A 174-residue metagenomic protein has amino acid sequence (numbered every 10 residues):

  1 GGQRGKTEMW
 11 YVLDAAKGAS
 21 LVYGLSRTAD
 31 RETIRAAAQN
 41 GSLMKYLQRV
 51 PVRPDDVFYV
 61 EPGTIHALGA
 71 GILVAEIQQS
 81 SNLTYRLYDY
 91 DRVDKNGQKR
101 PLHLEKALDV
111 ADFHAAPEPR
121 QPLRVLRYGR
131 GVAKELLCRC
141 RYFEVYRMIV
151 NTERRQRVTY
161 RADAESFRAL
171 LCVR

Functional and structural regions predicted by a protein language model:
G1-P54, G69-R174: Active-site region of the double-stranded beta-helix
